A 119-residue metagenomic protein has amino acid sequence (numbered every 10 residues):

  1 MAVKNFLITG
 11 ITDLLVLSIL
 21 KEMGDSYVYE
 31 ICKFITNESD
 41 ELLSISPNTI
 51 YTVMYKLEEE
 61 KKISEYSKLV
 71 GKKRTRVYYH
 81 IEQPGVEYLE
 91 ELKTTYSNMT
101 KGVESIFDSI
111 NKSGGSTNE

Functional and structural regions predicted by a protein language model:
M1-G10, L92-K93: Intrinsically disordered, low-complexity serine/threonine- and proline-rich regulatory segments
K4, K68-V70: Short, solvent-exposed loop/turn elements at beta->coil junctions and helix N-caps that rim active or binding pockets
F6-T49: N-terminal helix-turn-helix DNA-binding core of bacterial DNA-binding proteins
Y51-K56: Short, hydrophobic-biased segments on the C-terminal half of alpha helices that form "recognition helices"
K61: Glycine-centered, phosphate/nucleic-acid-interacting loop/turn motifs that mediate DNA/RNA or nucleotide
E65: Short beta-strand "wing" residues that participate in macromolecule-binding interfaces
G71-K93: Basic, amphipathic "hinge/linker" alpha-helix immediately C-terminal to the N-terminal HTH DNA-binding motif
V86-E119: Amphipathic alpha-helical dimerization/coiled-coil segments that flank or bridge DNA-binding/regulatory modules
